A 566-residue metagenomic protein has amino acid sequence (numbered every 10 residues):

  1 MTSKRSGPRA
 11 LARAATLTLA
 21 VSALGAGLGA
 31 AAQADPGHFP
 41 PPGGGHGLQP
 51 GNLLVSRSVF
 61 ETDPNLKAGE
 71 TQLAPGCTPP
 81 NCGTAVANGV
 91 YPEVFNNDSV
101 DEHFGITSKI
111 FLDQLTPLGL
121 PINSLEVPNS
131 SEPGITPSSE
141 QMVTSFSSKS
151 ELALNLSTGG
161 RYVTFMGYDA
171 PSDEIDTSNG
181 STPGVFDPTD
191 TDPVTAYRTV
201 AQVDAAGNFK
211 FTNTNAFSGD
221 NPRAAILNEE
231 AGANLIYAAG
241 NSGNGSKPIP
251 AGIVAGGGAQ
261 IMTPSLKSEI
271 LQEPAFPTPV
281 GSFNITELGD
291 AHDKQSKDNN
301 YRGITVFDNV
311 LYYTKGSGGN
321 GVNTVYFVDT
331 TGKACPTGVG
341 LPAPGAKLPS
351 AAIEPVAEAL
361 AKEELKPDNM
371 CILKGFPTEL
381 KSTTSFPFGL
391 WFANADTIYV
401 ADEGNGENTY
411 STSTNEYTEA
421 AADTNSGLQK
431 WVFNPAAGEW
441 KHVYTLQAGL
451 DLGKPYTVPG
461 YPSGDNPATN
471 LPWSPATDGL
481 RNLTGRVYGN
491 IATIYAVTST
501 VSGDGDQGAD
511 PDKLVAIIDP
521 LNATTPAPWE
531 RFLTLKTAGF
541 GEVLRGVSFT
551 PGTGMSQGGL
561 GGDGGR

Functional and structural regions predicted by a protein language model:
M1-A10: N-terminal secretory signal peptides that target proteins for export/translocation
A14-G27: Bacterial N-terminal signal peptides
L28-A34: Sec/Tat signal peptide C-region and signal peptidase I cleavage site
D35-R566: Beta-propeller fold recognition
